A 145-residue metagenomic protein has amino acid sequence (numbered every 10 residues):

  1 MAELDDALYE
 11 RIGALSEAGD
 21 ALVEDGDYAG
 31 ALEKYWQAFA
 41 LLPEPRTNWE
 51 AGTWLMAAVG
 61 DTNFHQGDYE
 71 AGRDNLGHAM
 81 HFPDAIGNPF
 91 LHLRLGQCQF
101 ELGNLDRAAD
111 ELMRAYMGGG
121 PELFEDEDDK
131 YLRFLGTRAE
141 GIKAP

Functional and structural regions predicted by a protein language model:
A2-D5, L42-W49, M80-A85, E122: Flexible helix-coil transition and linker loops at the boundaries of alpha-helical arrays
Y28-A29, Y69, L105: TPR-repeat structural position
A38-L42, R73-H81, Y116-G119: Amphipathic alpha-helical segments of tetratricopeptide repeats
F39, F100-L123: TPR/TPR-like (Sel1-like) alpha-helical repeat modules
